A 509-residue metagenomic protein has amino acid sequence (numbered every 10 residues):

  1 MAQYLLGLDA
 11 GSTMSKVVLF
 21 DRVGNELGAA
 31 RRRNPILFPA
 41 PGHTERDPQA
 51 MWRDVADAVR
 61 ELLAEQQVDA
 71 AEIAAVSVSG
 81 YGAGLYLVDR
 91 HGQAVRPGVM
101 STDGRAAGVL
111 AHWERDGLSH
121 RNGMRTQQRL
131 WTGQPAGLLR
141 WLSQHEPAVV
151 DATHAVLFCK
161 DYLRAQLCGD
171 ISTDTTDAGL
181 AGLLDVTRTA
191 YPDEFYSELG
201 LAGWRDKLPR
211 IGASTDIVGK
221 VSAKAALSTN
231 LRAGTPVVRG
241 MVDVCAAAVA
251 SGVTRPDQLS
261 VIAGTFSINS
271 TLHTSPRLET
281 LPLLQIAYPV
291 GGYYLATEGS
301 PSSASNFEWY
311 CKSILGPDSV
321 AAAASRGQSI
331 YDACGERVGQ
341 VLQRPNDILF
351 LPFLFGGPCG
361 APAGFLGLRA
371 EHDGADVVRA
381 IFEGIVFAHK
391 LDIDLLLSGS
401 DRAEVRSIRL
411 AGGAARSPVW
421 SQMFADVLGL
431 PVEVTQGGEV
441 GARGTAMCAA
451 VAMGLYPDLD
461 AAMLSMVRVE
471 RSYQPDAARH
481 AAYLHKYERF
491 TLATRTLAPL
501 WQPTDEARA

Functional and structural regions predicted by a protein language model:
M1-P97, M124, A226-L227, L231 (+5 more regions): N-terminal glycine/serine-rich phosphate-binding loop of ATP-dependent small-molecule kinases, especially carbohydrate
L5-G7, E114-W131, G137-S172, G182-E198 (+4 more regions): Active-site core segments that coordinate phosphate-bearing ligands/cofactors across diverse enzyme families
V17-L19, G24, V76, D103 (+3 more regions): Conserved small-residue
G24, D47, V76, D103 (+3 more regions): Residue-level signal for inorganic ion chemistry
R32, L37, V99-A106, A178 (+2 more regions): Short, acidic/turn-prone active-site loops that include or flank metal/cofactor- and phosphate-binding residues
A64-S101, R129-G133, R164-D185, R210-T215: Short beta-strand-loop/turn "lid" adjacent to the catalytic site in phosphate-handling enzymes
L87, G108-H112, A247-V249: Pocket-flanking alpha-helical
